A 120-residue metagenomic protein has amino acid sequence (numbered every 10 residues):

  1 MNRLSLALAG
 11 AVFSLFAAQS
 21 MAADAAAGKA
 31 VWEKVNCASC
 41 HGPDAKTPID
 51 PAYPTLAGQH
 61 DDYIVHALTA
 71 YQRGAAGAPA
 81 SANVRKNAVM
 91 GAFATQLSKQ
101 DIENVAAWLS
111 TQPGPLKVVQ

Functional and structural regions predicted by a protein language model:
M1-A9: Bacterial N-terminal signal peptides that target proteins for export
A9-G10, S20: Cleavable N-terminal signal peptides
A17-E33, T47-P48, A52, P113-Q120: Electrostatic cytochrome c docking/interface patches
K29, G42-S81, N87-Q96: Gly/Gly-Pro-rich "capping" loops immediately C-terminal to redox-active cysteine motifs in periplasmic/lumenal
V35-N36, D44, H60, D101: Short pre-active-site segment immediately N-terminal to redox-active cysteine/selenocysteine motifs in thiol-based
N36-P43, V105, L109: The canonical Cys-X-X-Cys-His
A67, V89-V118: C-terminal capping alpha-helices of c-type cytochrome domains
